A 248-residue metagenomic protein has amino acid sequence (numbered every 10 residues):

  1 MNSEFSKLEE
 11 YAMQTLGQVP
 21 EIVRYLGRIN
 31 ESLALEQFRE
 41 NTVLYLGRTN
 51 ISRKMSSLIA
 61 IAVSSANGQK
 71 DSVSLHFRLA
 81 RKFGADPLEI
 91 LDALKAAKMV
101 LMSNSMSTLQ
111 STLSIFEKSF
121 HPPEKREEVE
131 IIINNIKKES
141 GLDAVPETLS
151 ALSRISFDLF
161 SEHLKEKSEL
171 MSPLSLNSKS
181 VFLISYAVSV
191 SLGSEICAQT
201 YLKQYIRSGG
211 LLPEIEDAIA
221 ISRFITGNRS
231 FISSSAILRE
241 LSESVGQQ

Functional and structural regions predicted by a protein language model:
M1-Q248: Hydrophobic alpha-helical segments
